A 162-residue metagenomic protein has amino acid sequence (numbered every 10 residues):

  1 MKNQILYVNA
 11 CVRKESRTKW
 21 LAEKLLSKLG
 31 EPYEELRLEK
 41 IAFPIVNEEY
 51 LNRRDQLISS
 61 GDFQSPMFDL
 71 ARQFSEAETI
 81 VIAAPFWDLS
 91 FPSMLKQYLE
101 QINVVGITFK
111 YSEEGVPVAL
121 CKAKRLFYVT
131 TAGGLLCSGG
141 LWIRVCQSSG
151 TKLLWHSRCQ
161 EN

Functional and structural regions predicted by a protein language model:
M1-V104: N-terminal beta1-alpha1-beta2 submodule of the flavodoxin-like/Rossmannoid cofactor-binding fold
L29-P32, S93-M94, E100-N162: FMN-binding flavodoxin-like domain, especially the glycine-rich phosphate-binding loop
